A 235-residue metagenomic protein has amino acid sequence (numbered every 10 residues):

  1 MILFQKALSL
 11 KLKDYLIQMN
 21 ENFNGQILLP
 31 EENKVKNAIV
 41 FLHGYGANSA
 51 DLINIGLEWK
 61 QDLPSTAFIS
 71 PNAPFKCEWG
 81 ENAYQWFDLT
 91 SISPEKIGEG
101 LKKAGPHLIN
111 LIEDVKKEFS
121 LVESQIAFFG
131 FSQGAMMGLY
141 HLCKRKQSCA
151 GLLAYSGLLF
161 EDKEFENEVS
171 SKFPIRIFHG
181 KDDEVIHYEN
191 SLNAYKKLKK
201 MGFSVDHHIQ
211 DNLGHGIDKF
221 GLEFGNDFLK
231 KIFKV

Functional and structural regions predicted by a protein language model:
N20-S124: Serine-hydrolase catalytic machinery in alpha/beta-hydrolase-like enzymes
H43-Y45, F129-F131, G180: Conserved alpha/beta-hydrolase "nucleophile elbow" surrounding the catalytic nucleophile
N72-K76, L158, L213: Short beta-to-alpha linker loops that shape the active-site pocket of alpha/beta-hydrolase fold enzymes
S124-S170: Primarily recognizes the serine-hydrolase "nucleophile elbow" in alpha/beta-hydrolase and SGNH/GDSL folds
I177-H179, D183: Short beta-strand/loop motif that positions the catalytic acidic residue of the alpha/beta-hydrolase fold
V185-N190: Conserved alpha/beta-hydrolase "acid-adjacent" motif
L192-Y195, K199-V235: C-terminal catalytic histidine-bearing segment of alpha/beta-hydrolase fold enzymes
